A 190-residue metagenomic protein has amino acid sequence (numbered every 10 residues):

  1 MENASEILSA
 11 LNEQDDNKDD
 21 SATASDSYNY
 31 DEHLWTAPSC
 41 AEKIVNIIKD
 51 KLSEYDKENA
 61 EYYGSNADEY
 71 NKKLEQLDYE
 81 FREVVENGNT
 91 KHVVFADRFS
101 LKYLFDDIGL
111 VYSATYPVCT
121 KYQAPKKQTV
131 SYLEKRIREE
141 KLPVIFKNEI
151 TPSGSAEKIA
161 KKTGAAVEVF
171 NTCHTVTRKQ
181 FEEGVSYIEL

Functional and structural regions predicted by a protein language model:
M1-L190: Extracytoplasmic metal-acquisition and chelation regions
